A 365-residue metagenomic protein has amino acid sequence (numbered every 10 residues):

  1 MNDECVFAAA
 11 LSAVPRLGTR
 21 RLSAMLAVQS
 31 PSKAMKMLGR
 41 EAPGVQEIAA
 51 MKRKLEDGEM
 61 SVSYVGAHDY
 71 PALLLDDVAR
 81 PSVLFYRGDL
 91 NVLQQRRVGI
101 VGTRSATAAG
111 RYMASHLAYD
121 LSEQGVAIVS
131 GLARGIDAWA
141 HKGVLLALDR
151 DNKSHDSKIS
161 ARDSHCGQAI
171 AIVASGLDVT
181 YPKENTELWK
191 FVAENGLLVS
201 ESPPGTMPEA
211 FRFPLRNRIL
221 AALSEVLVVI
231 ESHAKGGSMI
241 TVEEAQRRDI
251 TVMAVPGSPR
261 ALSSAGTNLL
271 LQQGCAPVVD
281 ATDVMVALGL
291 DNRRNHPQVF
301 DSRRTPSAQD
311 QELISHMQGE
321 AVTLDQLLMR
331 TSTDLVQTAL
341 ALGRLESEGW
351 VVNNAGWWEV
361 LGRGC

Functional and structural regions predicted by a protein language model:
M1-C5, Y64-C365: Glycine-biased, small-residue-rich flexible motifs in mid-sequence functional cores and linkers
M1-D69, D77, L324, E348-W357 (+1 more regions): Short, small/acidic-rich helices and loops at N termini and domain boundaries of DNA replication/processing enzymes
